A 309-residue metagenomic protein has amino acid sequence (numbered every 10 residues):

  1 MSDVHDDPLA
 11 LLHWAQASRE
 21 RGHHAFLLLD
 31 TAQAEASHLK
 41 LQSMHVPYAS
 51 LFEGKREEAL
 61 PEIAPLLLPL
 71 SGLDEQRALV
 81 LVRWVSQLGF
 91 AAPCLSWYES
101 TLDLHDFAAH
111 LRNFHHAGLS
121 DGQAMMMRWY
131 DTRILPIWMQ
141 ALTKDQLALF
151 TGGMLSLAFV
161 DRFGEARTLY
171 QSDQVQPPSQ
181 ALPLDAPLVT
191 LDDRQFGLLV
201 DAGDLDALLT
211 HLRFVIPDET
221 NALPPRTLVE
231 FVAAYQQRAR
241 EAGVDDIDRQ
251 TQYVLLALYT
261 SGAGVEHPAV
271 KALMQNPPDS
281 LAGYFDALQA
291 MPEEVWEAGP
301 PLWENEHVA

Functional and structural regions predicted by a protein language model:
M1-E62, L67, G72, A78 (+2 more regions): A contiguous, surface-oriented mixed alpha/beta subdomain in the mid-to-C-terminal portion of proteins that forms
P69-L73, V82-G89: Contiguous, structured surface segment used for ligand recognition
A91-L95: Short, cationic low-complexity segments
